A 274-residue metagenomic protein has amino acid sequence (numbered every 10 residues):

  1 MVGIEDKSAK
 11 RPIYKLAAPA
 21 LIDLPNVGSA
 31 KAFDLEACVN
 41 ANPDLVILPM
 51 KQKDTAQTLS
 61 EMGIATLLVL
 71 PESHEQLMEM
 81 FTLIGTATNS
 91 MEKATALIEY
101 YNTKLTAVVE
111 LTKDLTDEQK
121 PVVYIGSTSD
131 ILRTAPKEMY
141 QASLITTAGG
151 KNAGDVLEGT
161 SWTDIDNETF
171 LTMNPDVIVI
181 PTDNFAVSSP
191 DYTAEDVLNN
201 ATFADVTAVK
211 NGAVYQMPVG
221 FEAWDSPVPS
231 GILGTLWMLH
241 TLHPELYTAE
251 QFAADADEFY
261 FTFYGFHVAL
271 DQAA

Functional and structural regions predicted by a protein language model:
M1-A41, L45-K51: A short, structured surface patch at a secondary-structure boundary
M1-I4, V46-L48, A65-P71, N152-G154: Short hydrophobic/aromatic-enriched beta-strand-loop microsegments
E5, Q141-S161, T182, A213-P218: His/Asp/Glu-enriched short active-site or ligand-binding loop at hydrolase and phosphoryl-transfer sites
V27-A30, L35-L48, I64, D166-D183: Proline-aspartate-enriched helix->loop->beta-strand connector
Q52-E61, T182-V197: A ligand-binding cleft/hinge motif common to bilobed small-molecule-binding domains
T55-R133, G154-V156, S161-W162, V209-A273: Extracytoplasmic substrate-binding proteins
E110, W162-T169, V197-A204: Alpha-helical scaffolding within the catalytic cores of extracellular/periplasmic polymer-degrading hydrolases
T134-A135, A142-L144, G149, N167-M173 (+1 more regions): A residue-level marker of the well-folded mature domains of exported/periplasmic proteins
